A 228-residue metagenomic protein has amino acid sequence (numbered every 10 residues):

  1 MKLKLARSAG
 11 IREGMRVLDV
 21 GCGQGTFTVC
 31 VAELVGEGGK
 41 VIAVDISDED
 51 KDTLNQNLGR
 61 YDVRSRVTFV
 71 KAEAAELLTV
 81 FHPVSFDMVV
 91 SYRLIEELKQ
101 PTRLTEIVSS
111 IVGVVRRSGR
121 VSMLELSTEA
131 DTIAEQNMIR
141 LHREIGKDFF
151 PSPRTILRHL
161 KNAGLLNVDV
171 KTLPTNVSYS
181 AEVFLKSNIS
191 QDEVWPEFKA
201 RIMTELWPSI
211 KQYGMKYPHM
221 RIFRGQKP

Functional and structural regions predicted by a protein language model:
M1-M15, C30: Conserved alpha-helix/loop element of class I SAM-dependent methyltransferases that forms part of the SAM/SAH-binding
C30-L77: Class I SAM-dependent methyltransferase SAM/SAH-binding core
T79-V89: A short acidic, Gly/Pro-enriched loop at the edge of an enzyme's catalytic core that lines a small-molecule cofactor
D87-T102: A short SAM/SAH-binding and catalytic strip from SAM-dependent methyltransferases
T105-R117: A short glycine-rich, Lys/Arg-flanked "PGG" loop and its adjoining helix->strand segment in the class I
G119-E125: Conserved beta-strand signature within the Rossmann-like core of class I S-adenosyl-L-methionine
L126-G146: Short, glycine-/aromatic-enriched active-site segment of Class I SAM-dependent methyltransferases
D169-P228: Conserved Class I S-adenosyl-L-methionine
